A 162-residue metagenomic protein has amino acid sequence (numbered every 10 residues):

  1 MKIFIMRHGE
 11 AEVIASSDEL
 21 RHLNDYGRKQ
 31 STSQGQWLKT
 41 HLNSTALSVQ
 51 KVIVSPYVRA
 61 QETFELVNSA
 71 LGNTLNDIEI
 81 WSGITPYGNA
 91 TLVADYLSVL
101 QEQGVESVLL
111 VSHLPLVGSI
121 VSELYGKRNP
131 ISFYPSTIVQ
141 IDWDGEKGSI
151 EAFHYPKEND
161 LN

Functional and structural regions predicted by a protein language model:
K2-I3, G104-S112, L116: Generic beta-sheet signal
K2-I3, G9-S82, G88, V117 (+1 more regions): Active-site-proximal alpha-helix that buttresses catalytic centers in soluble enzyme cores
A15-D18, L92-V93, N162: Short aromatic-enriched loop/helix-cap "lid" or pocket-rim segments at secondary-structure transitions that line
L42-L47, L100-E106: Glycine-rich phosphate-binding loop signature in dinucleotide/nucleotide-binding domains
T85-V99: Short phosphate-binding loop-to-helix
Y125-N162: Domain-level recognition of soluble alpha/beta enzyme cores, biased toward histidine phosphatases/phosphomutases
